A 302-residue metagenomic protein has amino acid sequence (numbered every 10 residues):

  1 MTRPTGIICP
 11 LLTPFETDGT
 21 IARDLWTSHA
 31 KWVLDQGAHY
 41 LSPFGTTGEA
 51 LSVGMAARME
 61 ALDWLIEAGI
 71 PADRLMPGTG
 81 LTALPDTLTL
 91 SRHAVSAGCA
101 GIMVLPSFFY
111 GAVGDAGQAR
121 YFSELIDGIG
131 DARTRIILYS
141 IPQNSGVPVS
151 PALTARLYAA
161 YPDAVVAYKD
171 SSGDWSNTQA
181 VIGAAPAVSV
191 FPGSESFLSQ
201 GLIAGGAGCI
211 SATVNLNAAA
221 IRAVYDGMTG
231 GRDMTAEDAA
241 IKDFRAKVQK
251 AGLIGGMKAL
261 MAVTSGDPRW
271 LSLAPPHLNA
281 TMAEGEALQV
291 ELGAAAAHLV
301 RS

Functional and structural regions predicted by a protein language model:
M1, A159-A160, S265: Short, conserved catalytic or adaptor-binding loops enriched in Gly and charged residues
M1-R3, R301-S302: Basic/polar N-terminal segments that are highly enriched at the extreme N-terminus, encompassing both cleavable
T2-P148: Active-site beta->alpha loop and helix N-cap motifs at the rims of alpha/beta catalytic domains
I8-L12, Q36, I203-G206, V214-S302: C-terminal alpha-helical cap/extension of soluble enzyme domains
L25, A57, G117, Y121 (+4 more regions): Soluble or luminal CAZymes and related metallo-dependent hydrolases
W26, R58, L62, T87 (+5 more regions): A general structural signal for well-ordered alpha-helical segments in protein cores
A61-L62, H93, F122-S123, A185 (+4 more regions): Short alpha-helix boundary/capping motifs
G128-T134, I141-A251: Catalytic alpha/beta core domains of metabolic enzymes, predominantly
